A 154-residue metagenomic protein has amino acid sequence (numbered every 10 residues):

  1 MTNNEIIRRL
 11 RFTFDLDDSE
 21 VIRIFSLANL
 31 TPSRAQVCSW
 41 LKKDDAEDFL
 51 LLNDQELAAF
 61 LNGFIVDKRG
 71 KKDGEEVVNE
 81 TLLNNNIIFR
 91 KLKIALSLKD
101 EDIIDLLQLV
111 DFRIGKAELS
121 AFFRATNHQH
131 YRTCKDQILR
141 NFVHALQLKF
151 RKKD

Functional and structural regions predicted by a protein language model:
M1-T13, T81-L92: A short, Lys/Arg-rich alpha-helix, primarily the initiator
N3, F25-S26, R69, T81 (+2 more regions): Generic detector of short, locally flexible boundary/turn motifs and exposed helical patches
N4, D54-A58, N86, E101 (+1 more regions): Non-catalytic, well-ordered alpha-helical scaffold segments
L10, L16-A28, A35, W40 (+2 more regions): A structural feature that tracks compact, well-ordered secondary-structure segments with a strong bias toward
E20-G70: Acidic (E/D-rich), amphipathic helical modules within compact regulatory domains
D44, K71, N86-R90, D102: Non-catalytic amphipathic alpha-helical adaptor/oligomerization segments
F49, N53, T81, N85 (+2 more regions): Residue-level marker of regulatory loop/turn positions in helix-turn-helix DNA-binding domains and in histidine
F60-N85, D154: Intrinsic disorder/low-complexity detector
